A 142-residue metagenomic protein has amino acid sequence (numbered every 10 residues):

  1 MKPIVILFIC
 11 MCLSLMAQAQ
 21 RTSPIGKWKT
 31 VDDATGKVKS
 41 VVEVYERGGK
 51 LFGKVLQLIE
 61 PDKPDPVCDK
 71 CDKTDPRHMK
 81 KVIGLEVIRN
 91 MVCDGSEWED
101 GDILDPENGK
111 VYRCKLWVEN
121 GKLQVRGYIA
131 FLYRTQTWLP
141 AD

Functional and structural regions predicted by a protein language model:
M1-V5: Positively charged n-region of N-terminal signal peptides that target proteins for export
C10-Q18: Hydrophobic h-region of N-terminal signal peptides that target proteins for export in Gram-negative bacteria
A17-G26: N-terminal helix-cap/turn-to-beta initiation motif at the start of protein domains
Q20, A141-D142: Short, solvent-exposed mixed-charge patches
D32, K37-L104, Y112: Central antiparallel beta-sheet cores of small beta-barrel/beta-sandwich binding domains
D105-P106, K110-L116, K122-R134: Short, exposed beta-strand-loop hairpins at the edges of beta-sheets in extracellular/periplasmic proteins
